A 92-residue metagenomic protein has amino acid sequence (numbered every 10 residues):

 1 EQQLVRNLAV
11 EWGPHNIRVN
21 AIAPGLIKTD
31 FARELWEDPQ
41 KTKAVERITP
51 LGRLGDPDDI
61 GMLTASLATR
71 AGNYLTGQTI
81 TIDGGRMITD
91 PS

Functional and structural regions predicted by a protein language model:
E1-E11: Conserved catalytic helix of short-chain dehydrogenase/reductases
V5-R6, G61-T64, A68: Short-chain dehydrogenase/reductase
V10-P14, N73: Alpha-helical segment proximal to the catalytic Tyr-Lys
H15, N20, Q78: Rossmann-like NAD(H)/NADP(H) cofactor-binding core
A23-E34: Short, flexible catalytic-loop segment of classical short-chain dehydrogenase/reductase
L35-T49: A short C-terminal helix-loop "cap" of Rossmann-like NAD(P)-dependent dehydrogenase/epimerase domains
T49-I60, A71: A conserved structural motif in NAD(P)-dependent oxidoreductases
A65, T76-S92: Short C-terminal tail/terminal secondary-structure segment of NAD(P)H-dependent dehydrogenase/reductase domains
